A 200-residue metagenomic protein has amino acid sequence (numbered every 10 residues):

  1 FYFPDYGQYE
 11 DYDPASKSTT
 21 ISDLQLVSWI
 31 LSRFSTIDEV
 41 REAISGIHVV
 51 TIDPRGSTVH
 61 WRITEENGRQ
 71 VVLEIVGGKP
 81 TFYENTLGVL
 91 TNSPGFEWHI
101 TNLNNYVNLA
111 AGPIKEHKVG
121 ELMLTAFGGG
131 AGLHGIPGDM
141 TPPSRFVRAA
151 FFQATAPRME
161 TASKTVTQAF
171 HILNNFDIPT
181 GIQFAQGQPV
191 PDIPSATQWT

Functional and structural regions predicted by a protein language model:
F1-F3, W61-I63, L73, A149 (+1 more regions): Generic structural hydrophobic/aromatic packing signal, biased to beta-strands
F1-R33: N-terminal accessory/precursor segments of enzymes
P4-Y6, V76-G77, T86-L87: Secondary-structure transition/turn motif
E10-D11, V71-E74, T81-N85, N92-S93: Short helix/loop capping segments that flank catalytic or ligand/cofactor-binding pockets
S16, Q25-L26, T86-V89, E97-H99 (+1 more regions): Glycine-rich loops and low-complexity Gly/Arg-rich segments that provide flexible linkers or classic glycine-based
S22-V49, R55, V166-Q168: Proteins synthesized as precursors that undergo proteolytic processing into mature forms
A43, I52-S57, E65-E66, T91-T200: C-terminus-biased signal that marks the final domain/tail of proteins
G46-P80: Catalytic cofactor-binding cores of redox enzymes
